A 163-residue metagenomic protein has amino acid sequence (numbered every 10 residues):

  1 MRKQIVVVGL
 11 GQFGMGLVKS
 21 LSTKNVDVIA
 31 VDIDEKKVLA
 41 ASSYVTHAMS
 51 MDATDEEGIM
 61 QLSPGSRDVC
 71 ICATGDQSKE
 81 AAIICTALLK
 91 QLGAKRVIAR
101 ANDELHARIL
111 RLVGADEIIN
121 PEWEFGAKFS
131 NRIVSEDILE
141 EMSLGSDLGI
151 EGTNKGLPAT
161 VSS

Functional and structural regions predicted by a protein language model:
M1-S163: Cytosolic regulatory regions of ion transport systems
